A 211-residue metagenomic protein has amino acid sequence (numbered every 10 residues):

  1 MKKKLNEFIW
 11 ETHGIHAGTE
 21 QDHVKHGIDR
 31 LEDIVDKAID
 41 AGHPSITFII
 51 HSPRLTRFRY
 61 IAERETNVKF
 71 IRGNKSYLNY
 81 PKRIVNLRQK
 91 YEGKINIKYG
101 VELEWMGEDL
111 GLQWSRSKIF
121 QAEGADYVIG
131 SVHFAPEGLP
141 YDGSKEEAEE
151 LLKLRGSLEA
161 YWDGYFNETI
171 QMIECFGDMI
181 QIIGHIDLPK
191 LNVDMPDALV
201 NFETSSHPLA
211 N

Functional and structural regions predicted by a protein language model:
M1-K4, L31-P44, L110-D126, G164-I180 (+1 more regions): Short amphipathic alpha-helices and their capping/turn segments at secondary-structure boundaries
M1-L110, L191-H207, N211: An N-terminally biased module of ancient metal coordination in phosphate/nucleic-acid-related enzymes
Q21, A122-N211: Domain-core and long-helix interface of multi-subunit machines
R30, G73, K118, G143-E146: General structural signal for secondary-structure boundaries
S45, S52, S76, S115-S117 (+4 more regions): Generic serine detector
